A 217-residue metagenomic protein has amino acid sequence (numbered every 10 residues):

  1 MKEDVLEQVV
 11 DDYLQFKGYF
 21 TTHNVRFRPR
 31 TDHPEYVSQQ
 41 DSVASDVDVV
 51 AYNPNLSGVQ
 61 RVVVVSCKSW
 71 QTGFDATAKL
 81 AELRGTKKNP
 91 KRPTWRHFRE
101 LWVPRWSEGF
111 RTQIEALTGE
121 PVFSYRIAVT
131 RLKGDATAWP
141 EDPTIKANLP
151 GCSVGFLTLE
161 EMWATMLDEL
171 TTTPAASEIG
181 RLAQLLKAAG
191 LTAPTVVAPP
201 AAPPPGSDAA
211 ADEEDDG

Functional and structural regions predicted by a protein language model:
M1-G217: Intrinsically disordered, low-complexity Ser/Thr/Pro/Gly-rich regulatory segments
